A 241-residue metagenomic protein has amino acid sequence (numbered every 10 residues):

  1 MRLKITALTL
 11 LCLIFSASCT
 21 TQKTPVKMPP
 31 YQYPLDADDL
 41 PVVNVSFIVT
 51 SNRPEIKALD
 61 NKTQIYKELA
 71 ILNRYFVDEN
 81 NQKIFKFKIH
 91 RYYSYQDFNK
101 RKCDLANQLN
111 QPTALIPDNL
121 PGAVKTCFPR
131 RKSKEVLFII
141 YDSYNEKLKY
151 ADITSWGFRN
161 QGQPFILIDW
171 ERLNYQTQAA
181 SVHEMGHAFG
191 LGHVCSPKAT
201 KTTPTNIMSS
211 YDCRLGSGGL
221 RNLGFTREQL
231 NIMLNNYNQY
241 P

Functional and structural regions predicted by a protein language model:
R2-T9: Sec-dependent signal peptide recognition, specifically the positively charged N-region followed immediately by
F15-S18: C-terminal motif of bacterial Sec signal peptides marking the signal peptidase cleavage site
Q22-K132, N238-P241: Propeptide-to-catalytic entry region of secreted or membrane-anchored zinc metalloproteases
N44-I48, L137, L167, I207-S209: Soluble periplasmic/extracytoplasmic beta-strand elements of cell-envelope proteins
T50-P54, S94-Q96, D142-L148, R172-Q176 (+2 more regions): Solvent-exposed loop/turn segments at secondary-structure junctions within structured extracellular/periplasmic domains
I56-Q64, A151-W156, S217-Q229: Short, polar loop/linker segments at the starts of domains and inter-domain junctions
G122-H193: Active-site-proximal segment of zinc-dependent metalloprotease catalytic domains
P164, I168-P241: The catalytic-center signature of Zn2+-dependent metalloproteases
